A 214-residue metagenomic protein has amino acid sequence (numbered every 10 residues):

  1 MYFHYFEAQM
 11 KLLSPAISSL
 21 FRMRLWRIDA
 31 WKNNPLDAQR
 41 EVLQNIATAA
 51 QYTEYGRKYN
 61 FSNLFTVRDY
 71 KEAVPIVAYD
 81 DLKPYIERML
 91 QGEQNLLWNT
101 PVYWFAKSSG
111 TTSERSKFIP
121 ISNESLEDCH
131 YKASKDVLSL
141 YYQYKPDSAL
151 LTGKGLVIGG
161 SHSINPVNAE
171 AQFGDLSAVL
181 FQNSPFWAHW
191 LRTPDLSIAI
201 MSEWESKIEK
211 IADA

Functional and structural regions predicted by a protein language model:
Y2-A38, L43-A214: Active-site phosphate/ATP/adenylate-binding loop shared across adenylate-forming ligases
